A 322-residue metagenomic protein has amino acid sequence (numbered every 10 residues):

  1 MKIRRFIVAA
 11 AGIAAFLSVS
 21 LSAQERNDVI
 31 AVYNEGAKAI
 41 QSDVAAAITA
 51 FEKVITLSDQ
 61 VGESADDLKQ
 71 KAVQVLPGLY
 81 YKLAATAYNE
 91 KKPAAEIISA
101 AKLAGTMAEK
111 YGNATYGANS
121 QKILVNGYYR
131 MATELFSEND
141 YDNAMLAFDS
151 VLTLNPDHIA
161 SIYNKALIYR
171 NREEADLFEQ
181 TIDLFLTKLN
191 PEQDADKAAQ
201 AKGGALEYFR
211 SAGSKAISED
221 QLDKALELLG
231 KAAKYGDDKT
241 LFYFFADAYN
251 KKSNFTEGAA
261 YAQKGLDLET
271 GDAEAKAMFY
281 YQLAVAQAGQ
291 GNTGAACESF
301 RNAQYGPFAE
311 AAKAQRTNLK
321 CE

Functional and structural regions predicted by a protein language model:
K2, L21-A95, S99, E109-K110 (+2 more regions): N-terminal leader/linker segments that initiate helical-solenoid repeat arrays
Q41-S42, L83, E90-K91, M131 (+5 more regions): Structural motif corresponding to the intra-repeat A-B loop/turn of tetratricopeptide repeats
D59, E109, P156, N190 (+4 more regions): Short coil turns that delineate tetratricopeptide repeat
S64-A65, A72, N113-S120, G127 (+6 more regions): TPR alpha-solenoid repeat register
L68, V75, K82, I123 (+6 more regions): Canonical tetratricopeptide repeat
D196-K197, G203, S211-D223, E227 (+3 more regions): Terminal, low-structured helical/coil segments at or just beyond the last alpha-helical repeat
